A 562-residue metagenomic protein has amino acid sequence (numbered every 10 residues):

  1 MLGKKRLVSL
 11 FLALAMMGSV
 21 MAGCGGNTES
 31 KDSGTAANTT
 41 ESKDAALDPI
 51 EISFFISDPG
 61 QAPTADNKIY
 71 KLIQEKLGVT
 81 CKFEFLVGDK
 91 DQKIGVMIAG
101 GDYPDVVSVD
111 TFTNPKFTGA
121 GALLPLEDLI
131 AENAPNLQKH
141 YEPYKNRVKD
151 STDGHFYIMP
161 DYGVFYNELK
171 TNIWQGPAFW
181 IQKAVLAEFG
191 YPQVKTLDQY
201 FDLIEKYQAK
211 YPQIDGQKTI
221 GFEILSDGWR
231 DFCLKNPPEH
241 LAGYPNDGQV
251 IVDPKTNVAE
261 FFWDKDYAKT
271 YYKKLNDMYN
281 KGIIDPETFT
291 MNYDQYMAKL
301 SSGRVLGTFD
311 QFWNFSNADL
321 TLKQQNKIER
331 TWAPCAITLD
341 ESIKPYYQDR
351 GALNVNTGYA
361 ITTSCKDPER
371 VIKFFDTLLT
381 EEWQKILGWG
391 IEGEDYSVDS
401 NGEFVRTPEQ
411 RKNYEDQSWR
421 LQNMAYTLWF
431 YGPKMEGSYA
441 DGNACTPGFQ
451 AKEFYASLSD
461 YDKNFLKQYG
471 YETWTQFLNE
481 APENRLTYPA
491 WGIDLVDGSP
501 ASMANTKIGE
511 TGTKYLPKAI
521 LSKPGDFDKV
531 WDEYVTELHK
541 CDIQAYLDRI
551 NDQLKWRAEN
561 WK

Functional and structural regions predicted by a protein language model:
L2-L12, M16, V20-K562: Extracytoplasmic/secretory soluble proteins
